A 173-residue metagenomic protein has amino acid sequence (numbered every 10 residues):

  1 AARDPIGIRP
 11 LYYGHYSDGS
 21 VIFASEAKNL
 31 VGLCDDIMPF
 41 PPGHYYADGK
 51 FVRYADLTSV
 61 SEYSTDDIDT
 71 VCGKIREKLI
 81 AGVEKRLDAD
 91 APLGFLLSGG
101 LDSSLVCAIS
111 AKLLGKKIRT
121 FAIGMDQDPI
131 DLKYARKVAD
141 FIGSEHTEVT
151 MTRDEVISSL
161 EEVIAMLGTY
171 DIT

Functional and structural regions predicted by a protein language model:
A1-D69: N-terminal segments that mediate ammonia production and transfer in glutamine-dependent amidotransferase systems
I8-L11, H15-S17, V60-T173: ATP-dependent adenylate-handling active sites, centered on carboxylate activation for C-N bond formation
